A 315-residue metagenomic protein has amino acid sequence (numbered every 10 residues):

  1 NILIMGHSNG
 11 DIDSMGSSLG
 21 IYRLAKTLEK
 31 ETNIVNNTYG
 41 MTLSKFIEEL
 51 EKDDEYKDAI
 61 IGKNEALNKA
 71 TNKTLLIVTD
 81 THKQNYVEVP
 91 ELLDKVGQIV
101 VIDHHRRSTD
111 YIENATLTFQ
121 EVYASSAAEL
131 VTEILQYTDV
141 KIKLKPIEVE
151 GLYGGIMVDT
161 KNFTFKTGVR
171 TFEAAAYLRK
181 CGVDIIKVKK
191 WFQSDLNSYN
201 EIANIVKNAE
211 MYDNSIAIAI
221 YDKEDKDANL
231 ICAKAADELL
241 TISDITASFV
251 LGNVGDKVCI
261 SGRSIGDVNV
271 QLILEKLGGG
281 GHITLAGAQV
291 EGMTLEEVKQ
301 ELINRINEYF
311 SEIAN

Functional and structural regions predicted by a protein language model:
N1-G10, S14-D58, N64-L75, V140 (+2 more regions): Hydrophobic helix-and-loop "lid/oligomerization" segment in the mid-to-C-terminal part of catalytic domains
G16-S17, K45-E48, P90, Y111-N114 (+1 more regions): Short acidic, glycine/serine/threonine-rich loops at helix termini
A59-N114: Active-site cofactor/cluster-binding pocket
I77, Q98-I102, L117-Q120, A217 (+1 more regions): Hydrophobic/aromatic beta-strand patches that form the interior of the parallel beta-sheet core in alpha/beta enzyme
H104-A175: Short alpha-helices
